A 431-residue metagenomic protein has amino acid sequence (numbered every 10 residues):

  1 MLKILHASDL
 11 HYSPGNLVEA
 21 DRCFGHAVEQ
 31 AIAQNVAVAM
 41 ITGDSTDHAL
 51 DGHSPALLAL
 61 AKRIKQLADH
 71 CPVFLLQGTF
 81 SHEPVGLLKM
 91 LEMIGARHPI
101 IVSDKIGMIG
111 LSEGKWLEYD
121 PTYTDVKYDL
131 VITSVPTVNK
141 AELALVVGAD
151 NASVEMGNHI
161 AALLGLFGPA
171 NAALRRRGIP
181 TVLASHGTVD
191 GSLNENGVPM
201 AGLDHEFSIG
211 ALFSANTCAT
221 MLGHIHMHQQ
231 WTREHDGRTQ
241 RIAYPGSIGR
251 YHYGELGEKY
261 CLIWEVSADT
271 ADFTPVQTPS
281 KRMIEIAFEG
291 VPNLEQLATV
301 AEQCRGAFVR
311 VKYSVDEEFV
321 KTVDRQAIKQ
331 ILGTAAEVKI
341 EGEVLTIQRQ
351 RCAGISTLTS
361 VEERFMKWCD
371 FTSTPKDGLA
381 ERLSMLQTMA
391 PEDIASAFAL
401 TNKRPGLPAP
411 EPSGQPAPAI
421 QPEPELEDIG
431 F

Functional and structural regions predicted by a protein language model:
M1-L5: Extreme N-terminal starter segment of soluble prokaryotic enzymes
D9, F24, A39, D44 (+8 more regions): Divalent metal-coordination and catalytic microenvironments
S13-G15, D47-L50, L76-L88, I109-S112 (+4 more regions): Active-site environment of divalent metal-dependent phosphoester hydrolases
G15-K115, I209, F213-T217: Core catalytic region of metal-dependent phosphoesterases/phosphodiesterases, especially metallo-beta-lactamase-like
A33, V266-F431: Accessory, non-catalytic peripheral segments of nucleic-acid enzymes
G86-E206, P245: Conserved catalytic scaffold of divalent metal-dependent phosphoesterases
G95-H98, V189-A268: Conserved beta-sheet core of the metallophosphoesterase superfamily
M108-Y128, V135, Q240-K312: Binuclear metal-dependent phosphoesterase catalytic core
